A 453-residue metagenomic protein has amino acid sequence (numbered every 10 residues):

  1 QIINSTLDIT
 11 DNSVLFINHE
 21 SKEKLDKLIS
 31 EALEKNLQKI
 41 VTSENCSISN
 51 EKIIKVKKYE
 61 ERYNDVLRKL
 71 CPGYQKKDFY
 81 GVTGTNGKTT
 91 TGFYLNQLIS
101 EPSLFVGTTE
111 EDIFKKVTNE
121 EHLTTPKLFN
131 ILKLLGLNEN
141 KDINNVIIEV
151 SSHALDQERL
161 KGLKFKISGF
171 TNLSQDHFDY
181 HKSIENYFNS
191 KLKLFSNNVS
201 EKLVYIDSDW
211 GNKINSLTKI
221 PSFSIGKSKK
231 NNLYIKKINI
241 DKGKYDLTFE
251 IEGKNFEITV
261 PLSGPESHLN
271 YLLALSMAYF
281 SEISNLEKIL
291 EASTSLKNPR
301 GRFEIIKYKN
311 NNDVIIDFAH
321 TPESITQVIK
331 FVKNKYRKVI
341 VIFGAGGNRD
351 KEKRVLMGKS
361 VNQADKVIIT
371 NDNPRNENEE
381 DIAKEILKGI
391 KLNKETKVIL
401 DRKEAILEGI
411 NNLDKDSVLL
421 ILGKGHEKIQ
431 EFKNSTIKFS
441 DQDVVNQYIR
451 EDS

Functional and structural regions predicted by a protein language model:
Q1-D65, K69, Y234-K237, Y245 (+5 more regions): N-terminal leader/targeting and accessory segments in enzymes
S13, A32, I40, V82 (+12 more regions): Residue-level signal for inorganic ion chemistry
H19-I29, N298-P299, E323-L392, R402 (+1 more regions): Active-site beta-alpha connecting loops in nucleotide-dependent enzymes
E20-K22, C46, S151-H153, S174-D176 (+4 more regions): Short glycine-rich anion-binding loops that position phosphate/pyrophosphate groups of nucleotides and phosphorylated
L33, T42-N50, N140-N144, D156 (+2 more regions): Acidic, Mg2+-coordinating active-site environments of NTP-dependent enzymes
I53-K58, K397-D401, A405: Short acidic-hydrophobic, aromatic-tinged amphipathic segments that line or gate anion-handling sites
N64-K202, I206-P221, A278-S281, N334-Y336: Phosphate-binding loop of NTP-binding sites
F178, I437-S453: Short, flexible loop segments at boundaries between secondary-structure elements
